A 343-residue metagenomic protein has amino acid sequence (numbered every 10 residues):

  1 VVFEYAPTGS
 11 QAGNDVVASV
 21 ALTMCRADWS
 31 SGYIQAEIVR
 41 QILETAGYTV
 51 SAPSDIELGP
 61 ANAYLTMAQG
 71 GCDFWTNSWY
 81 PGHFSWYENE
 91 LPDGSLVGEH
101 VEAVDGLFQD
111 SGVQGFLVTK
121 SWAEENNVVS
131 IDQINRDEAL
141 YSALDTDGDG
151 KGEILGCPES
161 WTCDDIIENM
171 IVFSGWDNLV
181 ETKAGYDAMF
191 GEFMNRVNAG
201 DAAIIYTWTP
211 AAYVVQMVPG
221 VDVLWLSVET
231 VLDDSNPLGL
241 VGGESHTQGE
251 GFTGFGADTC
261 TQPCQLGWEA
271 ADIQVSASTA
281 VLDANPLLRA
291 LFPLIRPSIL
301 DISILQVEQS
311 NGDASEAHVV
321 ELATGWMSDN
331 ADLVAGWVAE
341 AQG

Functional and structural regions predicted by a protein language model:
V2-E37, L58: Extracytoplasmic "Venus flytrap"
V17-S31, Y48-D55, K151-L155, F292: Short, well-ordered beta-strand elements
W29-S30, Y48-L65, E181-E192: Short helix-initiation/N-cap motifs at beta->coil->alpha
S30-T49, N169-I171: Short, polar/charged alpha-helical segment
N62, P81, L91-G106, M170-I304: Flexible, solvent-exposed loop/hinge segments that line or gate ligand/substrate-binding clefts
G98-L155: A conserved helix-loop-strand patch within extracytoplasmic ligand-binding domains of the periplasmic binding
V113-E124, A271-A284, E308: A bilobed periplasmic-binding-protein/Venus flytrap-type ligand-binding module shared by bacterial periplasmic
W268, V281-L282, R289-G343: C-terminal functional modules
